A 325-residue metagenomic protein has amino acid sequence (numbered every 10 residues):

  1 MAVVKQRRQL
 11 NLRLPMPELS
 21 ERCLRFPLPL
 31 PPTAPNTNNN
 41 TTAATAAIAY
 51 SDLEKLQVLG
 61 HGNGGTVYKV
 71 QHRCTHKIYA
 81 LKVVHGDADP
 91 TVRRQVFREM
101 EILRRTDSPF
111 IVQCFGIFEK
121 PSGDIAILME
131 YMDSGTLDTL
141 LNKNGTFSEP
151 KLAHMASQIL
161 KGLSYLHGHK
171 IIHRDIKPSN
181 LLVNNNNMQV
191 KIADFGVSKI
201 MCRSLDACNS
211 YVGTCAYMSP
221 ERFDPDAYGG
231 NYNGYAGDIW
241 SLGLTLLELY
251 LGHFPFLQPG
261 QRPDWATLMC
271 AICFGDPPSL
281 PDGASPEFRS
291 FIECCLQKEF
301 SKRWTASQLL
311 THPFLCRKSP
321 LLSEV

Functional and structural regions predicted by a protein language model:
M1-A47: Intrinsically disordered, low-complexity regulatory segments that flank or precede the catalytic domain of eukaryotic
L56-N63, V67: Protein kinase glycine-rich loop
T66-D87: Glycine-rich ATP phosphate-binding loop
V83-D107: Conserved N-lobe beta3->alphaC-helix segment of eukaryotic protein kinase catalytic domains
Q113-G123: Short beta-strand micro-motifs within the conserved protein kinase catalytic domain, predominantly in the N-lobe
S122-T136: Conserved short submotifs of the Hanks-type protein kinase catalytic core that shape the nucleotide-binding pocket
M155-A156: Activation segment signature within eukaryotic-like protein kinase domains
